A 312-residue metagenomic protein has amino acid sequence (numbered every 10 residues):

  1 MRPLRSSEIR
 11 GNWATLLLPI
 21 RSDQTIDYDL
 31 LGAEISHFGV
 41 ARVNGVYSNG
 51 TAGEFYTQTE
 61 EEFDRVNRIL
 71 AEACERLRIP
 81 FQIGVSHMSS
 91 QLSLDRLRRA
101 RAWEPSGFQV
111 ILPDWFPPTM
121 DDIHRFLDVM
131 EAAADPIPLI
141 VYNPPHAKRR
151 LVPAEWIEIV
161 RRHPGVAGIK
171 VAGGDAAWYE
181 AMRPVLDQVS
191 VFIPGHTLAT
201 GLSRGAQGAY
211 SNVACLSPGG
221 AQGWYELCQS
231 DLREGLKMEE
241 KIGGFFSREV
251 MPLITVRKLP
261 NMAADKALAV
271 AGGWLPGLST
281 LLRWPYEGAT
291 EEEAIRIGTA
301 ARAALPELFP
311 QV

Functional and structural regions predicted by a protein language model:
R2-R149, E158-V160, W284-Y286: Active-site beta->alpha loop and helix N-cap motifs at the rims of alpha/beta catalytic domains
E8, W13-L17, A41-V43, P218-V312: C-terminal alpha-helical cap/extension of soluble enzyme domains
L31, N67, S93, Y179 (+2 more regions): A general structural signal for well-ordered alpha-helical segments in protein cores
I111-F126, G173-V185, A209-S211, I297-V312: Repeat-unit-sized solenoid/scaffold elements
V129-D135, P144-R257: Catalytic alpha/beta core domains of metabolic enzymes, predominantly
